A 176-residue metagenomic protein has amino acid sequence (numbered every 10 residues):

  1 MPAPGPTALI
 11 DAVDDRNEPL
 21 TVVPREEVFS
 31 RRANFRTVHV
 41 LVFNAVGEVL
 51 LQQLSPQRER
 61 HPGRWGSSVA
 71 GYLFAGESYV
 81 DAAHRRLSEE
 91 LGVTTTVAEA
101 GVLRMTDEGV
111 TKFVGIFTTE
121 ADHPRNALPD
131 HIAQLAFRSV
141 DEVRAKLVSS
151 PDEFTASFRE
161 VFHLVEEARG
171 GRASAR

Functional and structural regions predicted by a protein language model:
M1-P4, S174-R176: Basic/polar N-terminal segments that are highly enriched at the extreme N-terminus, encompassing both cleavable
P2-H39, A45: Acidic, metal-coordinating catalytic segment for phosphate/diphosphate chemistry, firing primarily on the Nudix
I10, E48-V49, L135-A136: A residue-level structural signature of the nucleotidyltransferase/glycosyltransferase Rossmann-like core
E26, G63, A75, R104 (+1 more regions): Nudix hydrolase/Nudix homology domain
T37-V69: A glycine-rich, hydrophobic loop/mini-helix early in the fold
V40, V69, E99, G115-F117: A structural signal for short, well-ordered beta-strand segments
L50-L51, S68-A100: The catalytic Nudix box helix
